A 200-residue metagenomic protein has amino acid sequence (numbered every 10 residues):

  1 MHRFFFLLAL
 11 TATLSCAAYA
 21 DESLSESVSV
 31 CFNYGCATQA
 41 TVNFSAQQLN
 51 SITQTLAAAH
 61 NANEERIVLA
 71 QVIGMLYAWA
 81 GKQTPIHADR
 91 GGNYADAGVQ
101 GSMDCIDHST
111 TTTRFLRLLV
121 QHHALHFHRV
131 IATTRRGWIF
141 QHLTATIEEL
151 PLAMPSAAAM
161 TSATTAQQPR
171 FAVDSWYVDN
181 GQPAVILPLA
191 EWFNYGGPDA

Functional and structural regions predicted by a protein language model:
F5-S15: Bacterial N-terminal signal peptides
A17-A20: Boundary at the C-terminal end of the N-terminal hydrophobic targeting segment
F32-Y94: Early exported N-terminus immediately downstream of N-terminal targeting peptides
S45, A62-L69, G98-S109, A166: Solvent-exposed, acidic/flexible segments
I73-H128: Mid-length scaffold segments of soluble, non-membrane domains
R117-Y195: Hydrophobic/aromatic-rich core segments of domains that either
D199-A200: Short, solvent-exposed mixed-charge patches
